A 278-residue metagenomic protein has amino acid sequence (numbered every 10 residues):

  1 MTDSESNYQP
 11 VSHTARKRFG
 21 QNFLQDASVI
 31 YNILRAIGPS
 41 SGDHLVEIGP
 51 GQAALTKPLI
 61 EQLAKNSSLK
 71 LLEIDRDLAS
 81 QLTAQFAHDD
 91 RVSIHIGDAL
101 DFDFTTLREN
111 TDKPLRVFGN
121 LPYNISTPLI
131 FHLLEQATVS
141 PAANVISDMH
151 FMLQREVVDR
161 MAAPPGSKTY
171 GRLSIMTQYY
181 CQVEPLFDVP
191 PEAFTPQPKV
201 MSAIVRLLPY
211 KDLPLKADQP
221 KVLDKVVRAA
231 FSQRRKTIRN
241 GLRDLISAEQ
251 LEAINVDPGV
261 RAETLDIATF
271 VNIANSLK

Functional and structural regions predicted by a protein language model:
M1-A229, N272-N275: Catalytic cores of RNA-modifying enzymes
P209, V227-K278: C-terminal lobe and adjacent flexible extensions of AdoMet/dcAdoMet transferase-like proteins
